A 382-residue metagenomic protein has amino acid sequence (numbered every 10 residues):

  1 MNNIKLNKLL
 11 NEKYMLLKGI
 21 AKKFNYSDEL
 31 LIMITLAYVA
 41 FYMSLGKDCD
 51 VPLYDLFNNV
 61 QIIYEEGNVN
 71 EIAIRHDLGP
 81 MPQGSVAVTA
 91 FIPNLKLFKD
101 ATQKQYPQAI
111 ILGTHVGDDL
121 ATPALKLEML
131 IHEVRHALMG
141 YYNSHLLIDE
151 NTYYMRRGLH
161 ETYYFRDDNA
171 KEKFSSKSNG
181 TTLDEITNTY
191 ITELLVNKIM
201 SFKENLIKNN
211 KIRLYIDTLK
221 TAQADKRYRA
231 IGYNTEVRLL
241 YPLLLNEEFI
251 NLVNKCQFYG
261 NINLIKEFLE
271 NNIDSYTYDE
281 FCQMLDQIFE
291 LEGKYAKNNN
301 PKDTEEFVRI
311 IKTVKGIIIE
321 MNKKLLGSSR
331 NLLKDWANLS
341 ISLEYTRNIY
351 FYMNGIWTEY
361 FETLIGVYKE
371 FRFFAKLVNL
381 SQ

Functional and structural regions predicted by a protein language model:
K5-L6, N209-Q382: Pan-zinc metallopeptidase signature
E12-E65, E71-A73, D77-T89, V134: Zn2+-dependent metallopeptidase catalytic core
L30-M33, A37, G117-K126, S175-T187 (+2 more regions): Conserved aromatic-histidine-acidic binding/catalytic patches
V51-D55, L146-L159, F202-D217: Short, glycine/acidic-rich hinge or "gate" loops at secondary-structure transitions that mediate conformational
E66-L147, G158: Active-site scaffold of zinc-dependent metalloenzymes
A124, G140-I186: Post-HEXXH active-site segment of zinc metalloproteases
R135-N143, I191-S201, L244-L245: Hydrophobic/aromatic-lined pockets within catalytic cores
F165-R238: Metalloprotease/metallohydrolase-associated module, dominated by Zn2+-dependent proteases
